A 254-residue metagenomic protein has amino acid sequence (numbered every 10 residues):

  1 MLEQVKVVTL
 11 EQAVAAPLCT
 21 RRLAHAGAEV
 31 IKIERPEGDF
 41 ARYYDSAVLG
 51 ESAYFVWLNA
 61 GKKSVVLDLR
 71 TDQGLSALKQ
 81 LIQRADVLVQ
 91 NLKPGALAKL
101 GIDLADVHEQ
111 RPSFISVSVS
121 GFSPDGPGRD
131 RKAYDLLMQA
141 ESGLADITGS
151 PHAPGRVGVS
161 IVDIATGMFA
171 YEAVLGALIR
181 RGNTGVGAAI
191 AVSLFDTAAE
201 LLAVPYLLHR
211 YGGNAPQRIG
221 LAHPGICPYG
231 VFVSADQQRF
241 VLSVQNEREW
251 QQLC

Functional and structural regions predicted by a protein language model:
M1-V186: N-terminal helix-loop segment corresponding to the beta1-alpha1 unit of nucleotide/adenylate-binding folds
E141-C254: Acidic, glycine-rich segments within the central catalytic cores of soluble metabolic enzymes that bind/position
